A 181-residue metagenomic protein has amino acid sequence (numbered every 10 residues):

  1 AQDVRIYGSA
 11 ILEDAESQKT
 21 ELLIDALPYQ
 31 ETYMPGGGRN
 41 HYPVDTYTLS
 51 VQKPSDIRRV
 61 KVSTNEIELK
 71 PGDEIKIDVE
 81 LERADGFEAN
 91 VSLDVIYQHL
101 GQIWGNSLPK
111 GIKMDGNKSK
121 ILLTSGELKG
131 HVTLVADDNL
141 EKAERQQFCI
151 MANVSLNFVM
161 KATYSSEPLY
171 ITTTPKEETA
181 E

Functional and structural regions predicted by a protein language model:
A1-E181: Long beta-sheet-rich domains in secretory-pathway and surface-associated proteins
